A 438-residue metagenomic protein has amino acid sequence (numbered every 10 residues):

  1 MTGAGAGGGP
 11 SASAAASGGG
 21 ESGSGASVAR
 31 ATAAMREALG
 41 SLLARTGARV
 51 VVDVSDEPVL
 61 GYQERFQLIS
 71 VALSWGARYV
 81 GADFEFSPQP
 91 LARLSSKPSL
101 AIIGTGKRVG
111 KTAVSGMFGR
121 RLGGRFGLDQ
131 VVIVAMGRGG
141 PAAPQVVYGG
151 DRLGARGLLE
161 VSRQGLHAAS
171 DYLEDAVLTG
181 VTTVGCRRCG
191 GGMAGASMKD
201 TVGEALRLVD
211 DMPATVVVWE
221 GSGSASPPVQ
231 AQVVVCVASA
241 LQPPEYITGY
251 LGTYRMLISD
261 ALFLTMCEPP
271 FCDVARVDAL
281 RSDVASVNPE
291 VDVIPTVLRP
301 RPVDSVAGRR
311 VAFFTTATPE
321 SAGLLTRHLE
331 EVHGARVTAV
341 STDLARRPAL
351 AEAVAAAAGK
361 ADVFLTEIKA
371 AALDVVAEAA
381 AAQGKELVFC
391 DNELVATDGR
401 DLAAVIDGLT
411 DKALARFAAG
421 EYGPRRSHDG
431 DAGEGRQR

Functional and structural regions predicted by a protein language model:
M1-Q63, S70-V71, L91-A101, R120-A339 (+3 more regions): Flexible phosphate-sensing "switch/lid" loops adjacent to ATP/NTP-binding sites across phosphate-transfer
L73-F84: N-terminal pre-Walker A segment at the start of P-loop NTPase domains
S99-G119: Glycine-rich phosphate-binding P-loop
G106-G110, A240-L241, D343-R346: Short, glycine-rich nucleotide/cofactor-binding loops
A345-A353: Structural motif
A358: Core nucleotide-handling region used for phosphoryl-transfer chemistry
H428-D431: Acidic/polar hotspots within intrinsically disordered regions
